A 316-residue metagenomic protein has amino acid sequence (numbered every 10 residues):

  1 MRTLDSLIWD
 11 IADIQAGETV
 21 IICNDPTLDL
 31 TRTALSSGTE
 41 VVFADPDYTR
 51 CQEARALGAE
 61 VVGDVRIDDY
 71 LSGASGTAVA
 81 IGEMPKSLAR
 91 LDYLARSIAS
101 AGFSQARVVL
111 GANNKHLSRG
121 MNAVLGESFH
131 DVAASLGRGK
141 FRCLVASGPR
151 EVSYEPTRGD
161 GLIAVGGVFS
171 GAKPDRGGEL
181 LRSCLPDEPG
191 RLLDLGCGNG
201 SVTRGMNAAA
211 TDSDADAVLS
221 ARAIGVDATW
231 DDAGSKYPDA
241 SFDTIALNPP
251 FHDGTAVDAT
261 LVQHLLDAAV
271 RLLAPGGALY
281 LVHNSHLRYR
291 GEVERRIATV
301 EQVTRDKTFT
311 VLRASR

Functional and structural regions predicted by a protein language model:
M1-V61, D175-L247, H252-D253: Conserved SAM/SAH cofactor-binding pocket of Class I
D45-P46, N113, D212-A215, L261 (+1 more regions): Short beta->alpha hinge that forms the Motif I/post-I loop of the SAM-binding pocket
R66-S72, D232-Y237: Short loop/turn elements that flank and shape the SAM/SAH-binding pocket of Class I
S75-E83, F242-P250, Y280: Short SAM/SAH-binding signature in class I
D92-Q105, Q263-P275: A short glycine-rich, Lys/Arg-flanked "PGG" loop and its adjoining helix->strand segment in the class I
Q105-N114, G276-H283: Conserved beta-strand signature within the Rossmann-like core of class I S-adenosyl-L-methionine
A133-R191: SAM-dependent Rossmann-like transferase core, predominantly class I methyltransferases with a strong bias toward
I245-V270: Mobile active-site "lid"/loop adjacent to the S-adenosyl-L-methionine
